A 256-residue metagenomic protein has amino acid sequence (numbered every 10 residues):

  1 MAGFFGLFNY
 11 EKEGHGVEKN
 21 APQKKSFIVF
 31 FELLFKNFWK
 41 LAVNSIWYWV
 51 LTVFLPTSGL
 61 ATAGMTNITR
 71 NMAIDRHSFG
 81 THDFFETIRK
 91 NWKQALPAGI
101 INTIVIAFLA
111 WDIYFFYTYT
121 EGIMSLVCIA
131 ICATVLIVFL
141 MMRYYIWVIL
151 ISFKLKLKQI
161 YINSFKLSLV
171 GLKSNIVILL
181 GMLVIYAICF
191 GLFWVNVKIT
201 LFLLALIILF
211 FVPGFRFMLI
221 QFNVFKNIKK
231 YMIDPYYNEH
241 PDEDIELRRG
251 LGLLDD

Functional and structural regions predicted by a protein language model:
M1-Y119, I123-C132, F139-Y144, I149-M182 (+1 more regions): Helix-coil boundary and N-terminal low-complexity module in membrane systems
